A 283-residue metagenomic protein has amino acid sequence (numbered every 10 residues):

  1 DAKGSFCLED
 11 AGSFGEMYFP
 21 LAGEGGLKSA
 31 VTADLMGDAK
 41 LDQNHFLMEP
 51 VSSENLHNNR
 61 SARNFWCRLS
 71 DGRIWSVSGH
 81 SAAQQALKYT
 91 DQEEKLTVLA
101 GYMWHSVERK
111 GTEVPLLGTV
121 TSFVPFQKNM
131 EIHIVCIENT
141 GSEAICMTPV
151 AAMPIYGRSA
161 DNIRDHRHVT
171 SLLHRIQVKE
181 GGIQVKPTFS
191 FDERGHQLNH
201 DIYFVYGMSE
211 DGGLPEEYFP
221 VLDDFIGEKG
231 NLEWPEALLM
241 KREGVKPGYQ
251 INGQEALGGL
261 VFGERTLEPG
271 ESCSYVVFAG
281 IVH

Functional and structural regions predicted by a protein language model:
D1-H283: Anionic coordination/interaction segments
